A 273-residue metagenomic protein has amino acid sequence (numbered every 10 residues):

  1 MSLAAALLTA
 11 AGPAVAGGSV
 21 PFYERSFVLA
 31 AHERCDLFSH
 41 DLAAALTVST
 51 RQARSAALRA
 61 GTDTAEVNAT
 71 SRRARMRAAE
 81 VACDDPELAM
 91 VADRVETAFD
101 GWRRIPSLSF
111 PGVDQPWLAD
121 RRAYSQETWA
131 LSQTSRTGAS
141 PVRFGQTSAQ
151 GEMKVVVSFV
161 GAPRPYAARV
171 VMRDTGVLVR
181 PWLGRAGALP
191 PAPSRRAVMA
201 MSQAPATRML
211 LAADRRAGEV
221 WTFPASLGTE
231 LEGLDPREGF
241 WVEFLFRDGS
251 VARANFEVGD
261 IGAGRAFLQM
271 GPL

Functional and structural regions predicted by a protein language model:
M1-L3: Bacterial N-terminal signal peptides that target proteins for export
A11-P13: N-terminal signal peptide c-region/cleavage motif recognized by signal peptidases
G17-G61, M172-V179: Short N-proximal segments of mature Sec-exported proteins
S26, M153, F240: Residue-level detector of short, conserved catalytic/binding motifs and their immediate flanks
T50-T128, A197-R208, D214: Compact alpha-helical subdomains of small soluble proteins
G101-R180: Extended amphipathic alpha-helical interaction segments
A168-L273: Extended, charged low-complexity segments that frequently continue into or abut oligomerization scaffolds
